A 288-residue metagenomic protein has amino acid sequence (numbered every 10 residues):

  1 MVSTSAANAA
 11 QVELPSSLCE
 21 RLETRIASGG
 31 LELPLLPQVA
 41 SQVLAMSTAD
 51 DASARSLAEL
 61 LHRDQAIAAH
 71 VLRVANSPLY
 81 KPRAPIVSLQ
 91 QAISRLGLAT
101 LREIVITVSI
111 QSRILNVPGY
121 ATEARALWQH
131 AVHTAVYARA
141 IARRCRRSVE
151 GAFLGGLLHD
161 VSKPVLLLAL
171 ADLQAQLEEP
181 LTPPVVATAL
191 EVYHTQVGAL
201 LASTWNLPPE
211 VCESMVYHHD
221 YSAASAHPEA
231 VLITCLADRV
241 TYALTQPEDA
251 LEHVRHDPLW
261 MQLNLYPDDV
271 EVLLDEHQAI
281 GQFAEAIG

Functional and structural regions predicted by a protein language model:
M1-H253: Conserved alpha-helical "signature site" that marks functionally important helical segments or helix/loop junctions
M1-R25, L259-G288: Terminal helices and disordered tails flanking the catalytic cores of nucleotide-processing hydrolases
A250-Q262: C-terminal, helix-dominated tail/subdomain
